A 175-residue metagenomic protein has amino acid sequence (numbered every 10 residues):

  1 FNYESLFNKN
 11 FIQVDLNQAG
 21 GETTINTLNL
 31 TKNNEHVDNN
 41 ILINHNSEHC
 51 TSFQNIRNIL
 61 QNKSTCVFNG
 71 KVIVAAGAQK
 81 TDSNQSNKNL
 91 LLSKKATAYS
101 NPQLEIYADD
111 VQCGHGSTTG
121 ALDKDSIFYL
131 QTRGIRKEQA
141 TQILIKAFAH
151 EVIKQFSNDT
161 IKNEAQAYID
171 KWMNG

Functional and structural regions predicted by a protein language model:
F1-F128, T132-I135, F156, T160-G175: Conserved beta-strand/loop scaffold segments within soluble protein domains that form the structured core and edges
Y129-G134, Q139-H150: Extended amphipathic alpha-helical segments enriched in small hydrophobics
